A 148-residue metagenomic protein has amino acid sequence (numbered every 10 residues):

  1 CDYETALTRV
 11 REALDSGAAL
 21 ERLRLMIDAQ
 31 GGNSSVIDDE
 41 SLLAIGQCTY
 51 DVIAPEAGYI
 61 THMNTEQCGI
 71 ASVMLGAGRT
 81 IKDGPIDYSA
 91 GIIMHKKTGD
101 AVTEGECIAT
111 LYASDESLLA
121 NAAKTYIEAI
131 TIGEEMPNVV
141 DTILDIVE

Functional and structural regions predicted by a protein language model:
C1-E148: Well-ordered secondary-structure scaffolds
